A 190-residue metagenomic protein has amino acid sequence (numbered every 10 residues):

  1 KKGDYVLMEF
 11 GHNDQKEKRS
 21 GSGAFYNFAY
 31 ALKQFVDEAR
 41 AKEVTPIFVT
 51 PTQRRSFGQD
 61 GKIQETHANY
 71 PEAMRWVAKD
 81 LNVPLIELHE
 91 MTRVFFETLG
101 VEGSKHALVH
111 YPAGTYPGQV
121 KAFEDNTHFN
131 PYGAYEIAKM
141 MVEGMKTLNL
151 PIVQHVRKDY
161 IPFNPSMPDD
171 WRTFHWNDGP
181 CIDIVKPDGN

Functional and structural regions predicted by a protein language model:
K1-R157, G179, D183-N190: Alpha-helical cap/lid subdomain in secreted, periplasmic, or secretory-pathway luminal O-acyl-processing enzymes
K158-W176: A short, charged, Gly/Pro-tolerant segment at domain boundaries
